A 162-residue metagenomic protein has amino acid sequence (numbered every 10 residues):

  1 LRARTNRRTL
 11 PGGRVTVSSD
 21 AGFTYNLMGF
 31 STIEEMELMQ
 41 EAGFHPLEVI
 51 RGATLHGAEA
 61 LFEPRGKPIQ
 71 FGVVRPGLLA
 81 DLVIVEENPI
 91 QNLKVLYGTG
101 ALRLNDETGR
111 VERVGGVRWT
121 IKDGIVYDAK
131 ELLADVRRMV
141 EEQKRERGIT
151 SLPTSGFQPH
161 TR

Functional and structural regions predicted by a protein language model:
L1-P89: His/Asp/Glu-enriched, well-ordered alpha-helical/loop segment that forms or immediately abuts the divalent-metal
L10-G12, E59-F71, Y97-G115, Q143: Intrinsically disordered, low-complexity coil segments
G13, A21, N26, L102-L104 (+3 more regions): Short secondary-structure boundary micro-motifs
T32, F62-E63, G100-A101, K144-T150 (+1 more regions): Short amphipathic alpha-helical patches
E35-L38, L102-D106, R138-E141, E146-G148: Short, low-complexity, polar/charged sequence segments that are solvent-exposed and flexible
G43-P46, V111-G116, K122, R147-T150 (+1 more regions): Short, surface-exposed, polar/charged, turn-prone segments marking secondary-structure boundaries
P76-L133, R137: C-terminal cap of metal-dependent C-N hydrolases
K130-R162: Intein/HINT protein-splicing elements and their conserved insertion hotspots or analogous self-processing inserts
